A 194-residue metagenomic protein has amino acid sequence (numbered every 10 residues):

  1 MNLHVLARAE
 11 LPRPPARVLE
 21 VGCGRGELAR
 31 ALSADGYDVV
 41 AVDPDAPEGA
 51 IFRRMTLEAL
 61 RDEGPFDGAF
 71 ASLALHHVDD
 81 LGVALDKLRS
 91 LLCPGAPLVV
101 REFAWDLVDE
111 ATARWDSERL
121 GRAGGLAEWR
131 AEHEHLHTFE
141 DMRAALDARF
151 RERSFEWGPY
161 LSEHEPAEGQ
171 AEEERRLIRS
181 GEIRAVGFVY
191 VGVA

Functional and structural regions predicted by a protein language model:
M1-P15: Conserved alpha-helix/loop element of class I SAM-dependent methyltransferases that forms part of the SAM/SAH-binding
A16-G24: Conserved class I S-adenosyl-L-methionine
G24-A59: Class I SAM-dependent methyltransferase SAM/SAH-binding core
F70: A conserved beta-strand element that flanks and buttresses the S-adenosyl-L-methionine
V83-P94: A short glycine-rich, Lys/Arg-flanked "PGG" loop and its adjoining helix->strand segment in the class I
V99-G121: Conserved class I S-adenosyl-L-methionine
H133-F155: Short alpha-helix
A144, R153-A194: A C-terminal cap/extension of S-adenosyl-L-methionine-dependent methyltransferases that defines the acceptor-substrate
